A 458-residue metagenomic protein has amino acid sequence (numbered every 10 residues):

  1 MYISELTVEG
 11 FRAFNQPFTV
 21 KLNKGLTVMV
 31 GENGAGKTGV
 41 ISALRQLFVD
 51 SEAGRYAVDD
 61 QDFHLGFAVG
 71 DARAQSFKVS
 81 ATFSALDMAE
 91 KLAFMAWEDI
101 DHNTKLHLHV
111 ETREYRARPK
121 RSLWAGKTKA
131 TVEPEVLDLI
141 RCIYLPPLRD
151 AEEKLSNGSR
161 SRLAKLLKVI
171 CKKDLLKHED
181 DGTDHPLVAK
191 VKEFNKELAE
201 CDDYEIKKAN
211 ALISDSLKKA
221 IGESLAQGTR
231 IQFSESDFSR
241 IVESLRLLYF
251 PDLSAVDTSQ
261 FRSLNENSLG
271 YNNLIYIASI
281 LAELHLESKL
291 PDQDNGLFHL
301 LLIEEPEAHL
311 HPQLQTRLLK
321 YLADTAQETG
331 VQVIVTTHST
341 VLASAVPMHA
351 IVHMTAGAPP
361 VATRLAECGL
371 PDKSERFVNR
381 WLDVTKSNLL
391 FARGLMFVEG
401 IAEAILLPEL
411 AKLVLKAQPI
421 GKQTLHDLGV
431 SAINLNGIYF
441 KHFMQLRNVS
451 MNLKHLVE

Functional and structural regions predicted by a protein language model:
M1-V49, Y249-S387: Switch/communication elements of ASCE P-loop NTPase nucleotide-binding domains
I41-I100: Conserved P-loop NTP-binding catalytic core
V49-Q75, H285-G296, E328-T329, I334 (+2 more regions): Flexible phosphate/Mg2+-sensing switch loops adjacent to catalytic phosphate-binding sites
A74-V79, H102-L106, D138-C142, F298 (+5 more regions): Short glycine-/polar-rich loops that comprise or flank the Walker A/P-loop and associated switch/sensor motifs
K78, S84-A189, L428: Electropositive, glycine-dotted interaction segments that contact anionic polymers or phosphate-rich ligands
A81-F83, P146-R149, E235, Y249-P251 (+3 more regions): Flexible glycine-/small-residue-rich
A151-G158, A164-I303: Extended helical coiled-coil dimerization/tether regions that scaffold and oligomerize large DNA-maintenance assemblies
Q327-E328, V341-S344, M348-V457: RecA-like P-loop NTPase motor core
